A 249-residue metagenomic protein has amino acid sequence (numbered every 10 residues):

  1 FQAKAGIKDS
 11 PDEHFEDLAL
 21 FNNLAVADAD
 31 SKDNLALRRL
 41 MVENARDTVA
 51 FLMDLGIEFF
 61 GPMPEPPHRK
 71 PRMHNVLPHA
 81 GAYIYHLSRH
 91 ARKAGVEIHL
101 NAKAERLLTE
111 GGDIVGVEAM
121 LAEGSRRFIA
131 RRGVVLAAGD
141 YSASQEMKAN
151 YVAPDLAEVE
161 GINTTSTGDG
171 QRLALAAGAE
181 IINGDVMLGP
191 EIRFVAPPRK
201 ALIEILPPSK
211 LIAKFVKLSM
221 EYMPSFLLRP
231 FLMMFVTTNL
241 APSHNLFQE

Functional and structural regions predicted by a protein language model:
F1-E97, N245-F247: Conserved N-terminal/central alpha/beta ligand/cofactor-binding core
A3-A5, A119-G124, Q248-E249: Short acidic, glycine-rich loop/turn motifs
E16-L20, Y151-G161, F215-R229: Surface-exposed acidic, glycine/proline-enriched linker/cap segments that occur as 15-30-residue helix-coil
L52, F59-P62, I98-L100, L136-A137 (+1 more regions): General beta-strand structural signal in soluble alpha/beta enzymes
P66, E105, L188-G189: Conserved beta-strand edge residues that scaffold enzyme active sites
N75-R132, G168-A177: Helical element adjacent to the flavin cofactor pocket in flavoenzyme catalytic cores
A122-A213: Glycine-rich loop(s) and the adjacent beta-strand/alpha-helix scaffold that form part
P190-E249: FAD cofactor-binding and catalytic pocket of flavoenzymes
